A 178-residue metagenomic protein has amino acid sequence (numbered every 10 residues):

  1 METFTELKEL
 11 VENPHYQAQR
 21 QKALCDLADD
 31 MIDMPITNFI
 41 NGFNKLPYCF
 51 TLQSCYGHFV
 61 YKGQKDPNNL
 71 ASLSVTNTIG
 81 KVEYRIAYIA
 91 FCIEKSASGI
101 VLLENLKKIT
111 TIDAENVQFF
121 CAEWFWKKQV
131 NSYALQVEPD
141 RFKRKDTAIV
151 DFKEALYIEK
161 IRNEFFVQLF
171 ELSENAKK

Functional and structural regions predicted by a protein language model:
M1-K178: Structured alpha/beta or helical-core interaction and ligand-binding surfaces enriched in interleaved
